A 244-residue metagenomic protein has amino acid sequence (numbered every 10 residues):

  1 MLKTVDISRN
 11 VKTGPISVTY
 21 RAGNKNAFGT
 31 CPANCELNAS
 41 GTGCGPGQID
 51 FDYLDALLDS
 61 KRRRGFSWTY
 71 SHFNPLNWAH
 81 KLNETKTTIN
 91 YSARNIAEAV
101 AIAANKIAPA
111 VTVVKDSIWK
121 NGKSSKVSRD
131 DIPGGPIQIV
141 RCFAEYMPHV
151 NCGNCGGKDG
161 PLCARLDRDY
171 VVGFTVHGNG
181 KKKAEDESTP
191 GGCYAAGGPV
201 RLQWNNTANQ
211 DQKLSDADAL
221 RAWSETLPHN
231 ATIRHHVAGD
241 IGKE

Functional and structural regions predicted by a protein language model:
M1-E244: Class I S-adenosyl-L-methionine
